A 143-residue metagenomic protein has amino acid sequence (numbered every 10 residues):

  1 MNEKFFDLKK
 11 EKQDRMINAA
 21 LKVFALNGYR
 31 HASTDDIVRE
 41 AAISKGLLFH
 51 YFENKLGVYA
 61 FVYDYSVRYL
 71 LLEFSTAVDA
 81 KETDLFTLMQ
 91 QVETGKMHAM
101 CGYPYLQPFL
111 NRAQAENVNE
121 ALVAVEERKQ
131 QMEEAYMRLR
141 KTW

Functional and structural regions predicted by a protein language model:
M1-K10: N-terminal intrinsically disordered/low-complexity leader segments
K12, M16-F24, K96: Short hydrophobic clusters on alpha-helical segments that form packing/core surfaces in small helical domains
R15, L26-G57, F61: Helix-turn-helix
L26-R30, K81, Y103: Short coil/turn segments at alpha/beta junctions that flank glycine-rich nucleotide-binding fingerprints
F61, T76-G102: Hydrophobic alpha-helical connector segments
D64-Y69: Short, basic, alpha-helical segments at the C-terminal edge of helix-turn-helix-like DNA-binding modules
M97-L139: Short secondary-structure transition hinges
